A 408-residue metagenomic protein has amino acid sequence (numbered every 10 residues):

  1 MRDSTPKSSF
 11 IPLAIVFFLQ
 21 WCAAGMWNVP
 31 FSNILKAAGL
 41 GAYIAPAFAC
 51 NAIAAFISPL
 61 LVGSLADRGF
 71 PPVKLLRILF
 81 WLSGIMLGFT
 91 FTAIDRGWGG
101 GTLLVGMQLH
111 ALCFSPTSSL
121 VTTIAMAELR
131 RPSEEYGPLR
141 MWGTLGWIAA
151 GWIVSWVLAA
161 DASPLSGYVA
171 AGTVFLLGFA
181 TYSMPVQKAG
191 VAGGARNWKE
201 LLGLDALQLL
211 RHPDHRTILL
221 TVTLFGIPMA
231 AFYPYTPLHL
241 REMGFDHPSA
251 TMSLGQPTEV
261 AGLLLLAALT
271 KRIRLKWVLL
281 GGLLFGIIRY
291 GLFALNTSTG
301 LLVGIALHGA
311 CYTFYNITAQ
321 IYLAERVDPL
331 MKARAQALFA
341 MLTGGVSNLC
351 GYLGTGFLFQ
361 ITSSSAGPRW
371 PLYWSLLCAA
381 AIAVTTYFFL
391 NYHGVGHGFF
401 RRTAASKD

Functional and structural regions predicted by a protein language model:
M1-K7, M184-L220: Juxtamembrane intracellular "pre-TM" segments in multi-pass secondary transporters
R2-A55, D214-S253: Helix-loop boundary and gating motifs at the non-cytosolic
F18, M86, G99-S119, I124 (+2 more regions): Hydrophobic core of transmembrane alpha-helices in multi-pass small-molecule transporters, especially MFS/SLC-type
F31, S115-R130, F314-D328: Intracellular juxtamembrane helix-capping segments at the cytosolic ends of symmetry-related transmembrane helices
I57-P71, L158-A159, G262-L275, F359: Helix-to-loop junctions at the C-terminal end of transmembrane segments in multipass secondary transporters
W81-G97, L284-T297: C-terminal ends and interior cores of transmembrane alpha-helices in multi-pass membrane transporters/permeases
F89-I94, V174-K188, G345, Y373-D408: Multi-pass alpha-helical transporter architecture, strongest for 12-TM Major Facilitator/SLC carriers used
W156-T173, G356-A381: A membrane-interface helix-boundary motif in multi-pass transporters
